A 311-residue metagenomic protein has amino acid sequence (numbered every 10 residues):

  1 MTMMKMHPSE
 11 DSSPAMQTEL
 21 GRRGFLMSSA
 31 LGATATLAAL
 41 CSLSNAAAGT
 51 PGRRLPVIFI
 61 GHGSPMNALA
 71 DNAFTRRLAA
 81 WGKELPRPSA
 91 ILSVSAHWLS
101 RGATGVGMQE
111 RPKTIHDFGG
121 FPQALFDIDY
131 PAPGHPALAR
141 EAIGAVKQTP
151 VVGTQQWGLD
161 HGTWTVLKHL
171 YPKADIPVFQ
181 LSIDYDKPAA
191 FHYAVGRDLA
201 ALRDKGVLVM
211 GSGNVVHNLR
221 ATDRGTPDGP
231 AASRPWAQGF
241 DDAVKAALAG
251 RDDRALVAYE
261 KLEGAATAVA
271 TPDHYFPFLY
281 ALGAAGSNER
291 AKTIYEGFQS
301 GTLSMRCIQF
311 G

Functional and structural regions predicted by a protein language model:
M1-K5, A15: Residue-level detector of intrinsically disordered terminal segments
S9-L37: N-terminal secretory signal peptides and thylakoid transit peptides that target proteins across membranes
M27, A35-L40, A47-P150: A short aromatic-anchored loop/beta-hairpin motif
P56-G61, A90-S95, L181, L202-V215 (+1 more regions): Beta-strand elements within well-structured catalytic alpha/beta cores of enzymes that handle phosphate/sulfate esters
S64-M66, L125-P133, T154, S182-A189 (+1 more regions): Flexible, glycine/proline-enriched loop segments at strand-loop-helix junctions that form or flank small-ligand binding
F74-E84, A190-K205: Long, well-ordered alpha-helical scaffolding segments within enzyme catalytic domains, especially pronounced
A139-Y193: Internal, conserved structured core segments that host functional sites
P177, Y185-K187, D198-L208, V215-G311: Surface-exposed, charge/polar-rich loops and edge strands
